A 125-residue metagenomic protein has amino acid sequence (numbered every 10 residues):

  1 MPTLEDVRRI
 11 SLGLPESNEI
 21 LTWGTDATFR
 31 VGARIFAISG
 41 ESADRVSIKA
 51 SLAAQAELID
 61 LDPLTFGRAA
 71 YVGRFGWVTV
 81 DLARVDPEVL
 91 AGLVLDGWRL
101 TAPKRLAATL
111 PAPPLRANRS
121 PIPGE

Functional and structural regions predicted by a protein language model:
M1-E125: Charge-dense, helix-prone N-terminal extensions
